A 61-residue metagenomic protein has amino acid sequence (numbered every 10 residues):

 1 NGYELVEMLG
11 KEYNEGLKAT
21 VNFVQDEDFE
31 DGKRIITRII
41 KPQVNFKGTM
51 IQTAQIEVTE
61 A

Functional and structural regions predicted by a protein language model:
G2-A61: Extended, amphipathic alpha-helical stalk segments that mediate dimerization and serve as stator/scaffold rods within
